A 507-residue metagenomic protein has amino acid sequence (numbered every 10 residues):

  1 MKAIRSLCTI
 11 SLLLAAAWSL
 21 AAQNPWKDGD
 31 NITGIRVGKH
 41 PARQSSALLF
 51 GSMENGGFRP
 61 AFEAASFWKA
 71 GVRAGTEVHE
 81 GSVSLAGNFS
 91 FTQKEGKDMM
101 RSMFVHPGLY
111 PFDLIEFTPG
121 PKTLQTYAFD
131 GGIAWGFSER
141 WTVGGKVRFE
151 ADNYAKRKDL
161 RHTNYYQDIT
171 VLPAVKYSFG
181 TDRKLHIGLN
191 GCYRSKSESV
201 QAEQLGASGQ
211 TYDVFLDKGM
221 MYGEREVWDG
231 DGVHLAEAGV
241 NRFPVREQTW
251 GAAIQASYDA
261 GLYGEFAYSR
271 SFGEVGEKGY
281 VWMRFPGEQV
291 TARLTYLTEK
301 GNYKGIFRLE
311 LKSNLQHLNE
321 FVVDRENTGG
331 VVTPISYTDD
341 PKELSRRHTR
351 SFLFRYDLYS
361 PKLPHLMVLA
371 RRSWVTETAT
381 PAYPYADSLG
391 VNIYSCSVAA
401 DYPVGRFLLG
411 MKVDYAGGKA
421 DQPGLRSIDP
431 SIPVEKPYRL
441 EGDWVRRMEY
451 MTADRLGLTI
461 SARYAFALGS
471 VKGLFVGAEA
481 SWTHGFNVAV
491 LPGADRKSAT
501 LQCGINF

Functional and structural regions predicted by a protein language model:
P41-A47, G81-G87, E139-V143, R183-I187 (+8 more regions): Outer-envelope beta-barrel architecture signal
A47-L49, G87-F89, G145-V147, P173 (+10 more regions): Membrane-embedded beta-strand positions of outer-membrane beta-barrel proteins
G51-N55, F91-E95, F149-N153, Y193-S197 (+9 more regions): Transmembrane beta-strands of outer-membrane beta-barrel pores
G57-E63, D98-F104, Y154-H162, V200-G206 (+6 more regions): Outer-membrane beta-barrel translocator domains and adjoining extracellular loop/strand segments of Gram-negative
S66-V72, T123-F129, T163-V171, P244-W250 (+7 more regions): Residues that define the transmembrane beta-barrel architecture of outer-membrane proteins
V72-V78, F129-W135, V171-Y177, A252-Y258 (+7 more regions): Residues on the lipid-exposed face of transmembrane beta-strands in outer-membrane beta-barrel proteins
T181, D495-F507: Outer-membrane beta-barrel "beta-signal"
E226-R372: Long, internal scaffold/assembly segments composed of regular secondary structure
